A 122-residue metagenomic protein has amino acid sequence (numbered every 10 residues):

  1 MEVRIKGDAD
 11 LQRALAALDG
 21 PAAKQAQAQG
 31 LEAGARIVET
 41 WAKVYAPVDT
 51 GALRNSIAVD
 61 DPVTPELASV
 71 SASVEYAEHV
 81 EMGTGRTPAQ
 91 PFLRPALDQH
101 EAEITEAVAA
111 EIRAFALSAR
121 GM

Functional and structural regions predicted by a protein language model:
M1-M122: Short, Lys/Arg-rich flexible segments
